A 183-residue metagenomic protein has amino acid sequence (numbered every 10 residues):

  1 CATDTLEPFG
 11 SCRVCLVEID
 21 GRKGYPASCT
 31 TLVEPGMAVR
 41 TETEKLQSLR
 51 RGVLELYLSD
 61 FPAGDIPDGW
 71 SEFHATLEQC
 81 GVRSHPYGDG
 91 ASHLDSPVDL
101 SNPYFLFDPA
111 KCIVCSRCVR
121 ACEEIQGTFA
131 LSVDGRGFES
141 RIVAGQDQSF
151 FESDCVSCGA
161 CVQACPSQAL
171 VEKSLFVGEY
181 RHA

Functional and structural regions predicted by a protein language model:
A2-L6: Serine/threonine-rich, repeat-prone extracellular segments and beta-strand-based repeat modules of secreted/surface
P8-C12: FAD-binding core of FAD-dependent oxidoreductases, characterized by glycine-rich FAD pyrophosphate-binding loops
R13-V14, I19-S157, Q163-A183: Fe-S ferredoxin-like electron-transfer domains and their immediately adjacent linker/connector regions across
